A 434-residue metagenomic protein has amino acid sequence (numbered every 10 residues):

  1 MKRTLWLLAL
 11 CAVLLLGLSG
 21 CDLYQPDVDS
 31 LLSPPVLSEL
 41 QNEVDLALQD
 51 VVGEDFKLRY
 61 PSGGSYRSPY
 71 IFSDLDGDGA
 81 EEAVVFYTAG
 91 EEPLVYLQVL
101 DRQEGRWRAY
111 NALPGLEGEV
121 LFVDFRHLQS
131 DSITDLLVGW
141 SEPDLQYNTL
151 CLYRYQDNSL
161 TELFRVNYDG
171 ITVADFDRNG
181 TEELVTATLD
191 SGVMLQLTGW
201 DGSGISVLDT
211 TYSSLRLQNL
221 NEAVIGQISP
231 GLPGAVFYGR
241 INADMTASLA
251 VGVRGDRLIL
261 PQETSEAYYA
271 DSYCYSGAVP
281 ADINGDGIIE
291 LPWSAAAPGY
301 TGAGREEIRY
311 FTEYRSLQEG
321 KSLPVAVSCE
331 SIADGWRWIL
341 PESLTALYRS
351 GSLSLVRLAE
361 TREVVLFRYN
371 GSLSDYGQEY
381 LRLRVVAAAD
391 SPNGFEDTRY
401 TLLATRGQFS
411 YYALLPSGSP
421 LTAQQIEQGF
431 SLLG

Functional and structural regions predicted by a protein language model:
K2-P26: Sec-dependent N-terminal signal peptides of Gram-positive bacterial secreted proteins and lipoproteins
G20-R349, R362-G371, Y376, A389-Y411 (+1 more regions): Beta-propeller-forming repeat regions
L353-A359: Short Gly/aromatic-enriched secondary-structure transition segments
Y376-R382: Trp/Gly-enriched beta-strand surface patches
L414-L415: Pocket-edge structural micro-motifs
T422-I426: N-terminal nucleic-acid engagement/recognition segments and initiation subdomains in replication, restriction
